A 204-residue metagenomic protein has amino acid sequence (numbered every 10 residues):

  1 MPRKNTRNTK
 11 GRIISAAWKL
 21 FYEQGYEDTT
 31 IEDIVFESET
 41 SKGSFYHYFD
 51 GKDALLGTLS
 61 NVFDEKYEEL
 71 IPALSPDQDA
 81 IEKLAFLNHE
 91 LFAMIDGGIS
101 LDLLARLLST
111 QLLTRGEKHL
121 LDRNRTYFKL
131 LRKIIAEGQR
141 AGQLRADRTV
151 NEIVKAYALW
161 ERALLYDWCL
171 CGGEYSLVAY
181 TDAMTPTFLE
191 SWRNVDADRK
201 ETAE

Functional and structural regions predicted by a protein language model:
M1-Q24, D28-T40, A54: Basic, helix-initiating cap at the start of DNA-binding domains
M1-R7, D196-E204: N-terminal intrinsically disordered/low-complexity leader segments
E39-F49: Short hydrophobic/aromatic patch on the recognition helix
F49, L56-F63: Alpha-helical DNA-contacting segments of helix-turn-helix folds
T58, P72-G98, V150-Y157, V178-T181 (+2 more regions): Hydrophobic alpha-helical connector segments
E68, G97, R115-Q143, N151-K155 (+2 more regions): Amphipathic alpha-helical packing segments from all-alpha helical-bundle domains
A93-G97, K133, E137, V154-Y175 (+1 more regions): Amphipathic C-terminal alpha-helical segment
I95-R115, Y166, L170: Amphipathic alpha-helical segments used for helix-helix packing
